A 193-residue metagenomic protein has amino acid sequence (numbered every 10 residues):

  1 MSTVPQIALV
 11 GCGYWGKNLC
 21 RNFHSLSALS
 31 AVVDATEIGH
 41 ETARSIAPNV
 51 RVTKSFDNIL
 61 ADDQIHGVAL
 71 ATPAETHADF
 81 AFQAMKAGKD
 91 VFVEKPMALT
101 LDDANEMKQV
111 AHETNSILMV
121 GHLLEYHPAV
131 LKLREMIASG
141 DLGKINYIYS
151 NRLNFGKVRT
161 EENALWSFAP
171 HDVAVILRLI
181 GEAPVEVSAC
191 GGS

Functional and structural regions predicted by a protein language model:
M1-A47: N-terminal Rossmann-like dinucleotide-binding module
N18, T42, N58, G67 (+4 more regions): Alpha-helical elements of Rossmann-like donor-binding domains used by nucleotide-donor carbohydrate transfer enzymes
A31, G67, Y147: Short, Asp-centered acidic motifs that coordinate Mg2+ and/or phosphate in catalytic or ligand-binding sites
A47-V110: Beta-loop-alpha module in the N-terminal Rossmann-like domain of NAD(P)-dependent dehydrogenases, especially those
K54, V93, V120, S188-G191: Short loop/edge segments at beta-strand edges and connector loops that shape dinucleotide/nucleotide cofactor-binding
E75, A98-R159, D172: A contiguous active-site-proximal alpha/beta segment in oxidoreductase catalytic domains
F155-S193: Rossmann-like dinucleotide-binding domain that binds NAD(P)(H)
